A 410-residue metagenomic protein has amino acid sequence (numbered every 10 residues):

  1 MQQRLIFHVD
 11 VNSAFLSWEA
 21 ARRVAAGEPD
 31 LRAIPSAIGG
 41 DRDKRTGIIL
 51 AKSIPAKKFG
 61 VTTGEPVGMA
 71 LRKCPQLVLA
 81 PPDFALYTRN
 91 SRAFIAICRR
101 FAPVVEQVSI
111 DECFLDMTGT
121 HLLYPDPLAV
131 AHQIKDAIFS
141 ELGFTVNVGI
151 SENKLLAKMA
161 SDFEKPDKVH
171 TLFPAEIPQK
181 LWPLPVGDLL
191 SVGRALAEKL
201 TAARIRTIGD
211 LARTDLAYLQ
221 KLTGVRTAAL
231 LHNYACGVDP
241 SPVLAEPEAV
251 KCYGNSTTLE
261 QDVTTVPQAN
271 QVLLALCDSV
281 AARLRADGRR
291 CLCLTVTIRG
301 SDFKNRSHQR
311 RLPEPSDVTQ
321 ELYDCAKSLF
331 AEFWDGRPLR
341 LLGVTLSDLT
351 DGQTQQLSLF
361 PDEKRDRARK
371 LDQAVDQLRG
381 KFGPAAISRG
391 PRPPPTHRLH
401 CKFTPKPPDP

Functional and structural regions predicted by a protein language model:
M1-C236, A282, R365-P410: Gly/Gly-Pro- and Ser/Thr-rich, intrinsically disordered tail segments characteristic of DNA damage-repair and tolerance
N12-A14, R42-R45, S301-K304, L349-G352: Short, charged/polar surface micro-motifs in flexible loops or helix N-caps
I34, V146, D167, L292-L294 (+2 more regions): Change "...and in nucleic-acid phosphodiester-cleaving endonucleases..." to "...and in nucleic-acid processing enzymes
P66-K73, P103-E112, R206, S241-Y253 (+2 more regions): Short, compositionally biased low-complexity segments
F114-G119, S307-R310, Q356-P361: Short, hydrophobic beta-strand segments
E152-L155, N233-C236, R290-S301, L339-T350 (+1 more regions): A glycine-rich phosphate-binding loop feature that marks nucleotide/adenosyl-phosphate handling sites
D188, L196-L339: DNA-contacting surface of Y-family translesion DNA polymerases
E314-P410: Acidic, metal-coordinating catalytic segment for phosphate/diphosphate chemistry, firing primarily on the Nudix
